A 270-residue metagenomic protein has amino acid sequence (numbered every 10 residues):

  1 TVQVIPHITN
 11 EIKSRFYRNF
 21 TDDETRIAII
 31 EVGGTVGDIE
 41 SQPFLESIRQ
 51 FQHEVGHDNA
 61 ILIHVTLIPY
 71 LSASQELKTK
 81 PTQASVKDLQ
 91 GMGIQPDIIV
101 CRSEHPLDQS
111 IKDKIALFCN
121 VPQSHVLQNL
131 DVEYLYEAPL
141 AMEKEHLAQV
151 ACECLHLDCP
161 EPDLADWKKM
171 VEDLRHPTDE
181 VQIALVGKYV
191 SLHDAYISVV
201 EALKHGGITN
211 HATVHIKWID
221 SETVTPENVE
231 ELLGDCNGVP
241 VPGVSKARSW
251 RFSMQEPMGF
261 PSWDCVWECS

Functional and structural regions predicted by a protein language model:
T1-I27, V32-S270: N-terminal beta1-alpha1 cap of cysteine-dependent amidohydrolase-like domains
